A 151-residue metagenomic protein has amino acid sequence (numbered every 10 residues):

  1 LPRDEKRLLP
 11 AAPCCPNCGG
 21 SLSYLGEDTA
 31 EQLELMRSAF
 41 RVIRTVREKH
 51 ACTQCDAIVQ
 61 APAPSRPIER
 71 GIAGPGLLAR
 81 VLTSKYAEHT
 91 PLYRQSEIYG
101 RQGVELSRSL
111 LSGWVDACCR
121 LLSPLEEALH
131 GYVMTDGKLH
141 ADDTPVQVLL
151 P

Functional and structural regions predicted by a protein language model:
L1-I72, H140-A141, Q147: Short, flexible loop/hinge motifs at secondary-structure junctions
D4-R7, R41, R70, S84 (+3 more regions): Generic alpha-helical structural element
L9-A12, P16-G19, E88, Y93-P151: Gly/Pro-rich turn-and-neighbor structural signature
E31-L35, A61, P75-A79, I98 (+2 more regions): General secondary-structure edge motif
D56-I58, P67-G71, G76, G103-D116: Helical catalytic core of nucleic-acid polymerases
P64, L82-S84, S96: Conserved catalytic alpha/beta cores of large enzymes that bind or transform nucleotide phosphates and polynucleotides
G74-E88: Short, amphipathic alpha-helical "recognition" segments used to contact nucleic acids or chromatin
